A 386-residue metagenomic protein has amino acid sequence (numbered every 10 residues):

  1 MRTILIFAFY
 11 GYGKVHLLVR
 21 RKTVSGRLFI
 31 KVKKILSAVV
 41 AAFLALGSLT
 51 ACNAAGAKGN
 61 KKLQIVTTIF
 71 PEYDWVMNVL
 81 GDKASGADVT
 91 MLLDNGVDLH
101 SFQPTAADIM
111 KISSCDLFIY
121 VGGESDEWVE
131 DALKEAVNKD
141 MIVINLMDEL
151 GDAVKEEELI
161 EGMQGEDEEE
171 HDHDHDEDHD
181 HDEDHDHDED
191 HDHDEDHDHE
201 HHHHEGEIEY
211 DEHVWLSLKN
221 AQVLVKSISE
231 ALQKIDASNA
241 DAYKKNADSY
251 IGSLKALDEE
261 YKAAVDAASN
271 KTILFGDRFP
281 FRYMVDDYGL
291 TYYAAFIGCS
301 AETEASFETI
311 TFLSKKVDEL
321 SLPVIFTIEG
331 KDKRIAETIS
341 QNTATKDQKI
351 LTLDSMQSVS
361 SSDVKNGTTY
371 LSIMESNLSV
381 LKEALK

Functional and structural regions predicted by a protein language model:
M1-K62: Gram-positive cell-envelope targeting signals
S37-A38, A51-K386: Extracytoplasmic metal-acquisition and chelation regions
